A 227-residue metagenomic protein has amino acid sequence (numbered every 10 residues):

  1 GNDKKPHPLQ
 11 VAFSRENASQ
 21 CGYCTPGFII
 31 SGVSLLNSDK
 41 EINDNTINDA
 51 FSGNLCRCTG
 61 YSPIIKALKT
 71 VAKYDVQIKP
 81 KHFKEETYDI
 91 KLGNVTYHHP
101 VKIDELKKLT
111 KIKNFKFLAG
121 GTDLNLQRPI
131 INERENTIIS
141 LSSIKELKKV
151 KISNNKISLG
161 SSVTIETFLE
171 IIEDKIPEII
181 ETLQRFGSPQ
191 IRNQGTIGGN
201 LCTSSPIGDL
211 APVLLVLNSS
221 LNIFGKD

Functional and structural regions predicted by a protein language model:
D3-C21, P26-D227: C-terminal structural segment of proteins
